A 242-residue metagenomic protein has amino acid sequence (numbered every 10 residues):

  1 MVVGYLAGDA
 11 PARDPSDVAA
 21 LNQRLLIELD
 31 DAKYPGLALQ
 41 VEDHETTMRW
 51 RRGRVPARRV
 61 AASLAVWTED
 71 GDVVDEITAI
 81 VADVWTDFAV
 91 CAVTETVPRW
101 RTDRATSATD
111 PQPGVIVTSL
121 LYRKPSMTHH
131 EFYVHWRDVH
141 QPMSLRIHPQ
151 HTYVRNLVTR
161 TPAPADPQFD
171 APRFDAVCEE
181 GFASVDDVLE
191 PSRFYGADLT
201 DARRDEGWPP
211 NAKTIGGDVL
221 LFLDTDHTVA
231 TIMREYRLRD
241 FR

Functional and structural regions predicted by a protein language model:
M1-R242: Macromolecular interaction modules
